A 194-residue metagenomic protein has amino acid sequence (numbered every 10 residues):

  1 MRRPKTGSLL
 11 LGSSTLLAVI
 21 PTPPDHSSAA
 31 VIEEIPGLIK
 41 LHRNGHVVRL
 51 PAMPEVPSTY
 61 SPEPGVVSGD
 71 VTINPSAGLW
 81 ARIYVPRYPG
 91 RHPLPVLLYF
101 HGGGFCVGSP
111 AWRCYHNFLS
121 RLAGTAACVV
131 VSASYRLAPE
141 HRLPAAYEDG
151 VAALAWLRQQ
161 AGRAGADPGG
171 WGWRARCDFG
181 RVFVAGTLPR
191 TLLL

Functional and structural regions predicted by a protein language model:
M1-P62: N-terminal targeting or regulatory segments adjacent to alpha/beta-hydrolase or S9 domains
I35-G37, R43, V67-G69, A77-L79 (+3 more regions): Core residues of folded domains in eukaryotic genome-function proteins
L41-H92: N-terminal cap/lid segment of alpha/beta-hydrolase-fold proteins
V85-L122: Short, surface-exposed "cap/lid" segments of acyl-processing enzymes
S109-F118, A126, V131-F179: Catalytic nucleophile-loop/oxyanion-hole region of alpha/beta-hydrolase and closely related hydrolase-like folds
R158, T191-L194: Short glycine-enriched nucleophile-adjacent loop and the immediately C-terminal alpha-helix near the catalytic center
V182-T191: Conserved alpha/beta-hydrolase "nucleophile elbow" surrounding the catalytic nucleophile
